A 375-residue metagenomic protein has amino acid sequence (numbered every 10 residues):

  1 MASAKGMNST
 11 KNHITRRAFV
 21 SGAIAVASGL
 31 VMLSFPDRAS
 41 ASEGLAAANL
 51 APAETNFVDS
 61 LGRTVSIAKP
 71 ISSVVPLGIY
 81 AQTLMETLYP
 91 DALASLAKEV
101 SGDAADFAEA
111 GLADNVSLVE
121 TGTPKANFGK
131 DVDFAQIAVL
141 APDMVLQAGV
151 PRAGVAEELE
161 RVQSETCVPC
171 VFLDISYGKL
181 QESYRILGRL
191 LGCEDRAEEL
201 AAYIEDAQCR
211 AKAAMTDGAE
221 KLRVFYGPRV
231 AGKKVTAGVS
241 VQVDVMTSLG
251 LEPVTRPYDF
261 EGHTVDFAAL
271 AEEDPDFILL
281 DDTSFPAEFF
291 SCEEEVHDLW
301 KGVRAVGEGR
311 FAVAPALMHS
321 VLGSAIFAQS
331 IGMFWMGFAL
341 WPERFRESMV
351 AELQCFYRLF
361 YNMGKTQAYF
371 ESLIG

Functional and structural regions predicted by a protein language model:
M1-I14, A18, G22-L33, D37-A41: N-terminal secretory signal peptides
A46-N49, E54-F57, T64-S66, A156-K234 (+3 more regions): Extracytoplasmic substrate-binding proteins
L50, T55-S60, A68-A105: Extracytoplasmic strand-loop-helix segments at the start of, or within, the mature domains of secreted/periplasmic
V75-P76, A94-L96, V145-A148, C170-L173 (+4 more regions): Structural recognition of the beta-strand scaffold that forms the well-ordered cores of secreted hydrolase catalytic
Q82-L140, M144-P151: A short, structured surface patch at a secondary-structure boundary
Y89, E165-T166, L249, G307: Short, structured coil segments at secondary-structure junctions
P151-Q163, T283-E295: A ligand-binding cleft/hinge motif common to bilobed small-molecule-binding domains
G238-E261: Alpha-helical, coiled-coil/dimerization segments enriched in small aliphatic residues
